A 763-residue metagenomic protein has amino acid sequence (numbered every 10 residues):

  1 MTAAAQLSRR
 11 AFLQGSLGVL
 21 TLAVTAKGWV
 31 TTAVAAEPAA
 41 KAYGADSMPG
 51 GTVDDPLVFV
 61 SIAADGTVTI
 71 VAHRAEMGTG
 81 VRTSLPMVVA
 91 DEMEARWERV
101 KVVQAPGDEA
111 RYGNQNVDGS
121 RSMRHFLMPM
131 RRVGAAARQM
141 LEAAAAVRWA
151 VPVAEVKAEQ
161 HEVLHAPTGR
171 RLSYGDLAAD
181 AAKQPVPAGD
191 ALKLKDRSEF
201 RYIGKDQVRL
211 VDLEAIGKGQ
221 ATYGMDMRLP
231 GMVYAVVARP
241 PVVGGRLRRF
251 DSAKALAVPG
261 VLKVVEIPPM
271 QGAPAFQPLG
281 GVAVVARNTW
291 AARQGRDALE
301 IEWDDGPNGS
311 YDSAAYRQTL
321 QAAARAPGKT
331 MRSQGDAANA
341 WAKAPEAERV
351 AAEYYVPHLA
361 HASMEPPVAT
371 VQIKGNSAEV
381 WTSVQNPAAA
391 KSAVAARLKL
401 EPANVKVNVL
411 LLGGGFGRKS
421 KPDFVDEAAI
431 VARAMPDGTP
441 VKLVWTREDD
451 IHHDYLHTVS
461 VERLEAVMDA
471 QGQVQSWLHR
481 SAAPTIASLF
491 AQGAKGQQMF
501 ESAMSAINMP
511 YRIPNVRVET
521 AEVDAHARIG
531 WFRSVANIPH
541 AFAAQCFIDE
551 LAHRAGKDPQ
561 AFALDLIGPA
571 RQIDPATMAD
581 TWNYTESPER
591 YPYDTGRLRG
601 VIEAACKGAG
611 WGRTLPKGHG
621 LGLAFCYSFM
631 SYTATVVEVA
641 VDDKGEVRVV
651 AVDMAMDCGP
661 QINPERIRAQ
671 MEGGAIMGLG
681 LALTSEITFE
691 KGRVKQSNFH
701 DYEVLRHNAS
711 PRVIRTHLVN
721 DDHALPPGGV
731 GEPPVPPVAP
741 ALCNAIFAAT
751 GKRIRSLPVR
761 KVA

Functional and structural regions predicted by a protein language model:
T2-A655, N698, S710-R715, L742 (+2 more regions): Structural alpha/beta core scaffold segments of enzyme domains
H540, A675, E732-L742: Conserved phosphate/anionic-ligand binding catalytic regions in large, soluble enzymes, centered on
G659-I662: Cytochrome P450 core scaffold surrounding the K-helix E-X-X-R motif and the conserved "meander" helix-loop region
P664-R668, F689-R706, G728-V730: Hydrophobic alpha-helical bundle architecture
N708-P726: Generic long, charged, amphipathic alpha-helical segments
